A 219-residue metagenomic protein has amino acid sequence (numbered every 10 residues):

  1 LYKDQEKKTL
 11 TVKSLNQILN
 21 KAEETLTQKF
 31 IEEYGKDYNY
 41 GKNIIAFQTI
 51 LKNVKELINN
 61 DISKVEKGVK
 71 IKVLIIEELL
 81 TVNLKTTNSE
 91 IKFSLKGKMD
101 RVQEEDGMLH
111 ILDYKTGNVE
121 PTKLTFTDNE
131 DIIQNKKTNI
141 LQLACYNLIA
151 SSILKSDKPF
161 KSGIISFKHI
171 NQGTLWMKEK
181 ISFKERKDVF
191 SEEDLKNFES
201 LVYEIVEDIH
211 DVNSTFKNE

Functional and structural regions predicted by a protein language model:
L1-E219: RecB-family 4Fe-4S metal-dependent nuclease core
